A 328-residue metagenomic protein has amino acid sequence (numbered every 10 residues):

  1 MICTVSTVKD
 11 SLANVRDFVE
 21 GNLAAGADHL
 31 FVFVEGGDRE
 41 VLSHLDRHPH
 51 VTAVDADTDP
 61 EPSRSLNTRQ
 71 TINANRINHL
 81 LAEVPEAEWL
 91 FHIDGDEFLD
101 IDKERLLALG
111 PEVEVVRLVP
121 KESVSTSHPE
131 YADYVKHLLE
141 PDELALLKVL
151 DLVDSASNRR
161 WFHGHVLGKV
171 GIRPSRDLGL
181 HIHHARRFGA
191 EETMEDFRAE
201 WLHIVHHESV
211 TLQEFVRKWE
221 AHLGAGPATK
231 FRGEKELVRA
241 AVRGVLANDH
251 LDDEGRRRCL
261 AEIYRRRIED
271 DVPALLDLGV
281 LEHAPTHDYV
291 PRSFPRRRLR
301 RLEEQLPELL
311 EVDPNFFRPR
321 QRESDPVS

Functional and structural regions predicted by a protein language model:
M1-E20: N-proximal low-complexity "stem/linker" segments adjacent to membrane-targeting elements
K9, F33-G37, L99: Acidic-and-aromatic substrate-binding clefts and catalytic sites of carbohydrate-active enzymes
E20-H29: Short, acidic, metal-binding catalytic loop of nucleotide-sugar glycosyltransferases
D28-G37, A56-T58: Short beta-strand/loop segment that forms part of the nucleotide-sugar
D28-H29, E88, E114: Short acidic/polar active-site loop segments enriched in Thr and Asp
E40-F91: Active-site-proximal specificity loops/subdomain of glycosyltransferases
N67-T71, I101-S328: Catalytic-site signature of metal-activated, phosphate-bearing donor transferases, centered on the GT-A/GT-A-like
D94-F98: The conserved acidic donor/metal-binding loop of glycosyltransferases
